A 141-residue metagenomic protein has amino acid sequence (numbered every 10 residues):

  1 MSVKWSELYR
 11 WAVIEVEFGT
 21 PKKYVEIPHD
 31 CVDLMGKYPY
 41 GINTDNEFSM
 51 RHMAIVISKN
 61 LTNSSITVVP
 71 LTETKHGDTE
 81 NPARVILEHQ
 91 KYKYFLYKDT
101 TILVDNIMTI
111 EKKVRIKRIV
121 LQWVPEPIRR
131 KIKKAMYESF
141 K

Functional and structural regions predicted by a protein language model:
M1-S6, E80-K141: C-terminal terminal-subdomain/extension
R10-W11: Loop/turn positions that initiate beta-strands
P21-M35, G41-D45, S49: Short, Lys/Arg- and Gly-enriched loop/turn segments at beta-strand edges
Y24, H76-G77, K112: Residue-level signal for secondary-structure boundary sites
Y40-Y92: Compact nucleic-acid interaction/catalytic patches
